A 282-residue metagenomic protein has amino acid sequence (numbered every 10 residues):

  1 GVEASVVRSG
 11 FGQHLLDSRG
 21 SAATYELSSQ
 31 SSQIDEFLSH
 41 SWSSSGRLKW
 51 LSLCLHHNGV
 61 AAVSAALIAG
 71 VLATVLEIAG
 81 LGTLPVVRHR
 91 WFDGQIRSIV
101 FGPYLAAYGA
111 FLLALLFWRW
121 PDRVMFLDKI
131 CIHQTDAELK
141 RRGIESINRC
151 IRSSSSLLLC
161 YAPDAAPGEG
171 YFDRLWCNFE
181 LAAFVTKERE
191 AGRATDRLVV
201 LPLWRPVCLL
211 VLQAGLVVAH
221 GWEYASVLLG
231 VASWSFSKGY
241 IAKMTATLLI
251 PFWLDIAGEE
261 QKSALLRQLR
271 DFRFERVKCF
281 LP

Functional and structural regions predicted by a protein language model:
G1-P282: The feature represents the membrane-entry module of six-transmembrane cation channels
